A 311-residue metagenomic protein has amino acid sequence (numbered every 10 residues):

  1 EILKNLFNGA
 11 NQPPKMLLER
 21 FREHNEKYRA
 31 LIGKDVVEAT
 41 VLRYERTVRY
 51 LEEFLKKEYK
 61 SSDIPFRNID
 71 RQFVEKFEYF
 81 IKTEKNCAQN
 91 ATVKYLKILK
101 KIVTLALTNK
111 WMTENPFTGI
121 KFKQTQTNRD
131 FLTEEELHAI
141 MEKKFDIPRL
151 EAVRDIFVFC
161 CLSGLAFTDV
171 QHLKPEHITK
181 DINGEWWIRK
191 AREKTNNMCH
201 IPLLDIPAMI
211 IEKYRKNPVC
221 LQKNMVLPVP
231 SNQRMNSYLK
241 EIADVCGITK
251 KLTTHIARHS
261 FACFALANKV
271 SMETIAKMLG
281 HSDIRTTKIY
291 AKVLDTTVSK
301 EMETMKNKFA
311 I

Functional and structural regions predicted by a protein language model:
E1-D35: N-terminal helical hairpins
A39, T47-K57, Q72-E75, T83-T118 (+1 more regions): N-terminal DNA-binding recognition helix of tyrosine site-specific recombinases/integrases
Q89, V93-Y95, M112, F117-F167: Basic, Lys/Arg- and aromatic-enriched nucleic-acid-binding interface segment
Q126, E193-E212, C220-E241: C-terminal catalytic core of Y-nucleophile DNA break-rejoin enzymes
F131, R192-N196, N232, L279 (+1 more regions): Catalytic-site neighborhood detector that most strongly recognizes the C-terminal catalytic loop/helix of tyrosine
D146-I147, P218-M225, V229, S237-K277: Short, basic (Lys/Arg/His-rich) helix/loop patches that form interaction surfaces in the mid-to-C-terminal regions
H177-I182, T249-K251, V270-I289, K300: Short, polar N-cap/turn motifs at the start of nucleic acid-interacting alpha helices
N217-L221, M305-I311: C-terminal secondary-structure termini that scaffold catalytic or DNA-interacting sites
